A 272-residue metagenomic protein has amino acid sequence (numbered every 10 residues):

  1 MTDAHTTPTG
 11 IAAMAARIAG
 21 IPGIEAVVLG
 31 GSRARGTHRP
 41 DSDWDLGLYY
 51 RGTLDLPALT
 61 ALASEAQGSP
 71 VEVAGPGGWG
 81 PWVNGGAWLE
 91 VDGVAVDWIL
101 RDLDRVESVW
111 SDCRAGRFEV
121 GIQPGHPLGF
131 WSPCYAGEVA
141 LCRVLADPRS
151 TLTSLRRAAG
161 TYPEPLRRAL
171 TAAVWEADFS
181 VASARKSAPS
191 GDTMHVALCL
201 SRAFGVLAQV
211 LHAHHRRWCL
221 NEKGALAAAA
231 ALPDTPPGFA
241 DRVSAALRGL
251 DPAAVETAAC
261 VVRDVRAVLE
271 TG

Functional and structural regions predicted by a protein language model:
M1-V28: Helical scaffold of the NTase/Pol beta-like nucleotidyltransferase catalytic core
T2-D3, A66-A188: Conserved NTP/Mg2+-binding pocket subregion across the NTase superfamily
A4-A12, L48-L62, T171-A172, V206: A broad, low-specificity signal for short, low-complexity segments enriched in glycine/proline and polar/charged
A12-A16, S32-A34, V83: A generic local structural motif
M14, I18, A63-P70: Hydrophobic, Leu/Ile/Phe/Ala-enriched alpha-helical segments that form helix-helix packing faces
G31-Q67, G85-L100: Catalytic metal-binding acidic patch
A34-R35, L103-D104, W218-C219: Short, solvent-exposed loop/turn segments at secondary-structure junctions
R143-G272: Conserved nucleotidyltransferase catalytic core and NTase-mimicking acidic/glycine-rich helix/loop elements in nucleic
